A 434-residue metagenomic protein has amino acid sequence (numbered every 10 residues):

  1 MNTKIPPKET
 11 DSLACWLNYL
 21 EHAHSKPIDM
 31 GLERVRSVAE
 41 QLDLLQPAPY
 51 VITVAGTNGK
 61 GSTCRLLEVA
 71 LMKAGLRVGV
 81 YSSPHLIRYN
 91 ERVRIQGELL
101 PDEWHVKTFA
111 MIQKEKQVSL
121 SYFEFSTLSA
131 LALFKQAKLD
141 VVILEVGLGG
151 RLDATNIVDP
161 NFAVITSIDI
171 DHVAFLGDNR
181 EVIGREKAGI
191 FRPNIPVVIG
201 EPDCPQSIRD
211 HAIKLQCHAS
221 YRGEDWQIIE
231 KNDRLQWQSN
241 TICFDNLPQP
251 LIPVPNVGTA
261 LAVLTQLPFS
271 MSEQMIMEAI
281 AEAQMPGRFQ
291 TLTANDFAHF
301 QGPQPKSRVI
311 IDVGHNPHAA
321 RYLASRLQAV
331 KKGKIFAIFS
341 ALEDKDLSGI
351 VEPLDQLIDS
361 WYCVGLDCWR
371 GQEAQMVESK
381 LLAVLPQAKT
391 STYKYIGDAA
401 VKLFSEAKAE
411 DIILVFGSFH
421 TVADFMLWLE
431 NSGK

Functional and structural regions predicted by a protein language model:
M1-K26: Charged, amphipathic alpha-helical linker segments immediately N-terminal to NTP-binding catalytic cores
K8, P27-I28, L32, R36-E40 (+2 more regions): ATP-dependent carboxylate-amine ligase catalytic core
A48, Q136, V141-L144, A154-V164 (+3 more regions): Nucleotide phosphate-binding/pyrophosphate-handling subdomain across enzymes that bind or process nucleotide phosphates
Y50, V54, S62-G79: A conserved segment at the C-terminal end of the G1
E115, L128-E201: Flexible active-site lid/hinge loop adjacent to a nucleotide/diphosphate and Mg2+-phosphate binding pocket
N161, F175-I190, I195-P255, L261-T265: Internal gly/pro-rich beta-alpha loop/helix module that stabilizes soluble enzyme cofactors or their anionic handles
V198, P202-A219, I229-D233, Q304-I311 (+1 more regions): C-terminal helical cap/extension that packs against the catalytic core of soluble nucleotide-cofactor enzymes
S418: Active-site-proximal loop/hinge segments that shape catalytic or ion-binding/gating pockets
